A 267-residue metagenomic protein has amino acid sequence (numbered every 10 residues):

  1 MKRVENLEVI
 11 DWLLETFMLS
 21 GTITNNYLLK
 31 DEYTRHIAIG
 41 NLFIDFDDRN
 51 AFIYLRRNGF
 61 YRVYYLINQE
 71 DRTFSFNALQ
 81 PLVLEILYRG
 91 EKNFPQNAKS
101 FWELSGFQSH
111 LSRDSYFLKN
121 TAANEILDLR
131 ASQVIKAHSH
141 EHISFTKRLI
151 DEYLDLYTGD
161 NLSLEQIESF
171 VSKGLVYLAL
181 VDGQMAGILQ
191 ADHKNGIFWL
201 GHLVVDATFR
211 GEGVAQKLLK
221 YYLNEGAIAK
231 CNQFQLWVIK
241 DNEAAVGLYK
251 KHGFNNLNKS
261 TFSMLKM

Functional and structural regions predicted by a protein language model:
M1-E15, A131-T146: A short beta-loop-alpha structural element at the N-terminal edge of CoA-dependent acyl/N-acetyltransferase catalytic
W12-R35, I150-V171: Conserved GNAT-fold acetyl-CoA-binding loop/helix
N26-L79, L189-G201: Conserved donor-binding loop and adjoining core beta-sheet/short helix segment in diverse acyl/aminoacyl transferases
L55-G59, D160-D182, A186-V204: A conserved beta-strand-loop-helix scaffold within acyl/acetyltransferase catalytic domains
I67-R130, S263-L265: Acyl-donor-binding surface of acyltransferase catalytic domains
Q69-L82, V205, G211-N224, I228 (+1 more regions): Conserved acetyl-CoA-binding loop-helix of GNAT-fold acetyltransferases
I86-R89, L200, F234-V238: Conserved hydrophobic beta-strand within the GNAT/NAT acetyltransferase core sheet that lines the active-site cleft
K92-L111, Q216, K240-N258: Conserved active-site alpha-helix within GNAT-family acetyltransferase domains
